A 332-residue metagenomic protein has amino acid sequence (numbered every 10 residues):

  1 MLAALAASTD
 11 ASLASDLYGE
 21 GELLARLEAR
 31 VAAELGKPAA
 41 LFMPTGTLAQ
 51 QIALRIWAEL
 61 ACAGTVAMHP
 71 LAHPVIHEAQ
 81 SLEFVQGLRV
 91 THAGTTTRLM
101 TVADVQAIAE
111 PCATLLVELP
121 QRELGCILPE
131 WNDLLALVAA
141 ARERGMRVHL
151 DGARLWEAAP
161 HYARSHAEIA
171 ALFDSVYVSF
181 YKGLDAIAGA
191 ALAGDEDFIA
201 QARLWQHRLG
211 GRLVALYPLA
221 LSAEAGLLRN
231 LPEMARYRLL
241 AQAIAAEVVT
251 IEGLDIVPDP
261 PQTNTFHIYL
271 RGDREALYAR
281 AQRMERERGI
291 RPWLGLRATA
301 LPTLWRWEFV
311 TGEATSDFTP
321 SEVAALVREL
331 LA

Functional and structural regions predicted by a protein language model:
M1-T45, E59, P70-I76, S81-E83 (+1 more regions): Conserved N-terminal alpha-helix of the aminotransferase class I/II PLP-enzyme fold
A58-T114: PLP-dependent aminotransferase-like
R89-V90, V148-H149, P292: Hydrophobic beta-strand scaffold residues
R98-G152: Active-site phosphate-binding strand-loop segment of PLP-dependent enzymes
E123, L128, A171-T263, Y269-G272: Active-site C-terminal subdomain of aminotransferase-like
E130-A139, E143, R154-S175: Active-site pre-lysine segment of PLP-dependent enzymes
V249, G253-L331: Conserved C-terminal alpha-helix-loop-beta "cap" of PLP-dependent enzymes that closes/shapes the active-site mouth
